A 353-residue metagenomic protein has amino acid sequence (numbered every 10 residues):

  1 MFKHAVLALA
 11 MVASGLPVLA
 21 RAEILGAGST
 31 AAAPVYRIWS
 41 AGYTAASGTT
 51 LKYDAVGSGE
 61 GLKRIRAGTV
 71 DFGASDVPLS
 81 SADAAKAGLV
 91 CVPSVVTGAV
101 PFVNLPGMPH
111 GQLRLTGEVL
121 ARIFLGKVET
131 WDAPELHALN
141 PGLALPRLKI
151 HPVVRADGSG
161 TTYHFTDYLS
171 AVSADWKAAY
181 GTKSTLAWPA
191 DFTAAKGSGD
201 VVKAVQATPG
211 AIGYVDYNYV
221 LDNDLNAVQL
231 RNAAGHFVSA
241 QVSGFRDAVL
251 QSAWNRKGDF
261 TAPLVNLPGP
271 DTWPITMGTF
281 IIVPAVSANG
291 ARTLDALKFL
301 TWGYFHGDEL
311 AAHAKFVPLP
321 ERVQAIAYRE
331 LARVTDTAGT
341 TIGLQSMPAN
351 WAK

Functional and structural regions predicted by a protein language model:
M1-L7: Bacterial N-terminal signal peptides that target proteins for export
L7, S14, N350-K353: A cross-taxonomic marker for long C-terminal extensions/tails that follow the last structured domain
V12-R21: C-terminal segment of classical bacterial N-terminal signal peptides
R21-K353: Flexible loop/hinge segments at secondary-structure junctions
